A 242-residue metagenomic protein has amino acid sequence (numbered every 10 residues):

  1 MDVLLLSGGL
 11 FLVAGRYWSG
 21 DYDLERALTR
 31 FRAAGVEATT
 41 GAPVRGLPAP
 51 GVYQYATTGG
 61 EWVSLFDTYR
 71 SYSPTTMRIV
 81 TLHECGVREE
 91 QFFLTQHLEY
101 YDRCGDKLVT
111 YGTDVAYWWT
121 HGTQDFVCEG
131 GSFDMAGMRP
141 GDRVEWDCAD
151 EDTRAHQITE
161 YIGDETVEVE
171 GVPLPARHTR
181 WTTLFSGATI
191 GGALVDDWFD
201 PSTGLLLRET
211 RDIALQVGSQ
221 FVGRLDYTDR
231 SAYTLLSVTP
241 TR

Functional and structural regions predicted by a protein language model:
M1-L6: N-terminal Sec-pathway targeting helices
S7-G105, C148-R242: Acidic, serine/threonine-rich low-complexity disordered tracts
H83-R139: An acidic-aromatic
V115-E170: Secreted/surface-exposed cysteine- and glycine-rich disulfide frameworks
